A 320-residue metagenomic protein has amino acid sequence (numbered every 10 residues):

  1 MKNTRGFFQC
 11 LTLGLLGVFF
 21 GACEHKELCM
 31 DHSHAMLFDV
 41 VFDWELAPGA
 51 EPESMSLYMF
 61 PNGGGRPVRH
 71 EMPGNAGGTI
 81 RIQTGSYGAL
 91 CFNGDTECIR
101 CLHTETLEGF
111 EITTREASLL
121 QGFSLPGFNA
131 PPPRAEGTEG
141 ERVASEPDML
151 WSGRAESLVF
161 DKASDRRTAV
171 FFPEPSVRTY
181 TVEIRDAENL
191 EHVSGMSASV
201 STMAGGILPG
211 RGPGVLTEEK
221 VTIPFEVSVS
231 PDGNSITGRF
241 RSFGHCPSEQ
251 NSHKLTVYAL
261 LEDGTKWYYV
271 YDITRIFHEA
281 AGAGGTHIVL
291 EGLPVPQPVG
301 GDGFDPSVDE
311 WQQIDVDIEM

Functional and structural regions predicted by a protein language model:
M1-L11: Bacterial N-terminal signal peptides that target proteins for export
K2-N3, G17-L46, Q313, D317: Bacterial Sec-dependent N-terminal signal peptides
H32-M36, R81-G85, A163-D165, F172-S176 (+3 more regions): Solvent-exposed loop and beta-edge segments used for protein-protein assembly and interaction
V40-P52, E183-E191: Structural motif
L57-E105, I112, S194-F277: Tryptophan-paired
V68-P173: Short, low-hydrophobicity acidic/polar segments
G127-G238: Acidic, serine/threonine- and glycine-rich low-complexity intrinsically disordered segments that serve as flexible
C246-M320: Hydrophilic extracytoplasmic domains
